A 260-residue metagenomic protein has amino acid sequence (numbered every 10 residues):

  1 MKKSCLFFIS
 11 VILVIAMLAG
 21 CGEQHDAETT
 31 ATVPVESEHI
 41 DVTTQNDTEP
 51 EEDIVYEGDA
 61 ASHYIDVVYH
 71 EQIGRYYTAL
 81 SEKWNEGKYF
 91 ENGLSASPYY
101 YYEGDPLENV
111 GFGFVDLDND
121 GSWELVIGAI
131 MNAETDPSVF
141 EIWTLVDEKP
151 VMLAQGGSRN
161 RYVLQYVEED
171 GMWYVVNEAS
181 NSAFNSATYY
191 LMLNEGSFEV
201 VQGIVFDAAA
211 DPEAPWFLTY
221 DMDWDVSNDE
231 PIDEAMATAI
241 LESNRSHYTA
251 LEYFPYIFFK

Functional and structural regions predicted by a protein language model:
M1-F7: Positively charged n-region of N-terminal signal peptides that target proteins for export
M17-G20: C-terminal motif of bacterial Sec signal peptides marking the signal peptidase cleavage site
E23-E28, V33-E36, D41, N46-Y76 (+2 more regions): Acidic, small-residue rich beta-repeat scaffolds with periodic aromatic anchors
P50-P106, V151-R161: Blade-edge motifs of beta-propeller repeat domains
E108-L117, R161-W173: Beta-propeller blade termini
D118-I130, E169-V176: Acidic/hydrophobic-patterned starts of short beta strands in beta-sheet-rich repeat architectures
E134-S138, S182-N185: Short, solvent-exposed loop/turn segments at conserved positions within beta-propeller repeat blades
S138-Q155, Y190-N194: Beta-propeller blade repeat segments, especially FG-GAP/WD-type strand-to-loop junctions in 6- to 7-bladed propeller
